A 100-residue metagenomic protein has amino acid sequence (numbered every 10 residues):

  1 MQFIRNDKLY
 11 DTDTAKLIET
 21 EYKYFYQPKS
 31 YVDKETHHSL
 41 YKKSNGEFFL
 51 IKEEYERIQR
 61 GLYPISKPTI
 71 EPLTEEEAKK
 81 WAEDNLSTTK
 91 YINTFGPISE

Functional and structural regions predicted by a protein language model:
M1-E100: Secondary-structure transition motif
